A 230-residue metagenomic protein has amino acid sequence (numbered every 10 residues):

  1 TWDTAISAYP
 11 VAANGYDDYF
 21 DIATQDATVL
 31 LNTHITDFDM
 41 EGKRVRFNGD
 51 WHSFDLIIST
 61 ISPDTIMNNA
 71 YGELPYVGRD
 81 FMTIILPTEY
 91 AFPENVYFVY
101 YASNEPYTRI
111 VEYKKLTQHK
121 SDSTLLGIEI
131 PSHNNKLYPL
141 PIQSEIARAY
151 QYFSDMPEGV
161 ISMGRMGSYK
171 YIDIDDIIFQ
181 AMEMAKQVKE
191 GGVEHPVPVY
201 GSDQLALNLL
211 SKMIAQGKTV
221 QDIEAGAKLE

Functional and structural regions predicted by a protein language model:
T1-L56, T60-D64: Helical element adjacent to the flavin cofactor pocket in flavoenzyme catalytic cores
W2-I6, E129-L137, M166-G167: Short, local alpha-helical segments
A8-Y16, Y100, K170-I177: Aromatic-acidic/polar surface patches that form glycan- and anion
D18, I22, R148, Q180-E183: Alpha-helical elements of Rossmann-like donor-binding domains used by nucleotide-donor carbohydrate transfer enzymes
T24-D26, E105, P157: Short, well-ordered coil/turn elements that cap or connect secondary structure elements
N32-H34, Y113, M163: Conserved beta-strand termini and adjacent loop/short-helix elements that scaffold enzyme active sites in alpha/beta
D39-M40, N48-Y152, A227-L229: Mid-domain catalytic core of redox enzymes that form a hydrophobic substrate pocket/lid adjacent to a catalytic redox
G72, G78-I84, T88, Q151-E230: C-terminal lid/capping helical subdomain adjacent to the catalytic/cofactor pocket in oxidative enzymes
